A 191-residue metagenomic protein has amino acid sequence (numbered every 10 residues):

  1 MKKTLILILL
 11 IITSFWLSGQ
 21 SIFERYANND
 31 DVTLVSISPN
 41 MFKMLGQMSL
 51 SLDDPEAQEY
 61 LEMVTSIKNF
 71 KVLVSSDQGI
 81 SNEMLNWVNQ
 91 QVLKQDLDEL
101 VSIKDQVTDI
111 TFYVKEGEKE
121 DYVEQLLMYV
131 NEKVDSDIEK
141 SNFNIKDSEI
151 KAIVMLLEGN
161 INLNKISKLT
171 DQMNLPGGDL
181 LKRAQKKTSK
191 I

Functional and structural regions predicted by a protein language model:
M1-R25: Bacterial Sec-dependent N-terminal signal peptides
W16-S18, N29, M63, D98-E99 (+3 more regions): Mature, folded catalytic cores of secreted/periplasmic enzymes
E24-V88: Early exported N-terminus immediately downstream of N-terminal targeting peptides
L34-S36, K71-L73, T111-Y113, Q125-Y129 (+1 more regions): Soluble periplasmic/extracytoplasmic beta-strand elements of cell-envelope proteins
P39, S76, E116-E118, V130-V134 (+1 more regions): A mature extracytoplasmic/lumenal domain signature
G46-S51, P55, L126, K151-M155 (+2 more regions): Localized chelating/binding microdomains that coordinate divalent metal ions or stabilize phosphate-bearing
L85-K151: Surface-exposed, polar helix/loop patches in the mature regions of secreted/periplasmic/lumenal proteins that form
A152-I191: C-terminal partner/receptor-binding element of secreted or periplasmic proteins
